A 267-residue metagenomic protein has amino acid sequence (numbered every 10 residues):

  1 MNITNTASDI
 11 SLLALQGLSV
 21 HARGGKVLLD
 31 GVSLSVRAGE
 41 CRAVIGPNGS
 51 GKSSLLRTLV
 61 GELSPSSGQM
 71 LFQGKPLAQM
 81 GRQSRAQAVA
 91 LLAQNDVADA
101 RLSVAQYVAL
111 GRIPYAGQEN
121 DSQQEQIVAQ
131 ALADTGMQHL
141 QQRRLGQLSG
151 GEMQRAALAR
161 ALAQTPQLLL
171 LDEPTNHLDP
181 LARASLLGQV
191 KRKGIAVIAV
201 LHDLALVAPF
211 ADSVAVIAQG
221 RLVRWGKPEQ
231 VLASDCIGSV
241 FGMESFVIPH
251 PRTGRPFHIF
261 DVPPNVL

Functional and structural regions predicted by a protein language model:
I45-P47: The feature captures the beta-strand-to-loop junction immediately N-terminal to the Walker
V60: Helix-to-loop junction immediately C-terminal to a conserved catalytic motif
G68-P76, R85: Conserved ABC transporter NBD signature motif
Q123-L140: Conserved ABC ATPase "signature" region
R144-L148, E152: Conserved ABC ATPase signature
L169-E173, L178: Catalytic Walker B motif of ABC-type/P-loop ATPase nucleotide-binding domains
G238-L267: ABC ATPase nucleotide-binding domains
